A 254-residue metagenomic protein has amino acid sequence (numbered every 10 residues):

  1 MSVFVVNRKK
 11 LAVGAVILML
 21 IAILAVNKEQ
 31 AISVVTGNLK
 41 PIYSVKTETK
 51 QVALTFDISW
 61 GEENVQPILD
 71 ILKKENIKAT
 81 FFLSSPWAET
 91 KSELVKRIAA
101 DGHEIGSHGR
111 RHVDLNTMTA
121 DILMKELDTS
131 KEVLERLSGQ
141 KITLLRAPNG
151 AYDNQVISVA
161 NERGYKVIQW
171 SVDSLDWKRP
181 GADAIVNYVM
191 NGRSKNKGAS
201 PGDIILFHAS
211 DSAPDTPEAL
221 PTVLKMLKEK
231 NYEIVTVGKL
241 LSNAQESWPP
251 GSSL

Functional and structural regions predicted by a protein language model:
M1-R8: N-terminal Lys/Arg-rich, disordered targeting/topogenic segments
K10-N27: Hydrophobic membrane-insertion alpha-helices, especially the h-region of bacterial N-terminal signal peptides
A31-N116, I122, E126, K131-V133 (+2 more regions): Active-site beta->alpha N-cap acidic-glycine motif
T36-E48, K74-N76, W87-E89, D215-L254: C-terminal domain-boundary segment and adjacent tail
F56-I58, L83-S85, S107-G109, A147-N149 (+3 more regions): A cross-domain feature marking catalytic cores of carbohydrate-active enzymes and several ubiquitous metabolic/repair
N64, V113-S138, A151-P201, D215-E218: Alpha-helical scaffold elements lining the catalytic groove of polysaccharide deacetylases
I71, R97, V159, K225-M226: Alpha-helical scaffold elements within enzyme catalytic domains, especially in hydrolases
